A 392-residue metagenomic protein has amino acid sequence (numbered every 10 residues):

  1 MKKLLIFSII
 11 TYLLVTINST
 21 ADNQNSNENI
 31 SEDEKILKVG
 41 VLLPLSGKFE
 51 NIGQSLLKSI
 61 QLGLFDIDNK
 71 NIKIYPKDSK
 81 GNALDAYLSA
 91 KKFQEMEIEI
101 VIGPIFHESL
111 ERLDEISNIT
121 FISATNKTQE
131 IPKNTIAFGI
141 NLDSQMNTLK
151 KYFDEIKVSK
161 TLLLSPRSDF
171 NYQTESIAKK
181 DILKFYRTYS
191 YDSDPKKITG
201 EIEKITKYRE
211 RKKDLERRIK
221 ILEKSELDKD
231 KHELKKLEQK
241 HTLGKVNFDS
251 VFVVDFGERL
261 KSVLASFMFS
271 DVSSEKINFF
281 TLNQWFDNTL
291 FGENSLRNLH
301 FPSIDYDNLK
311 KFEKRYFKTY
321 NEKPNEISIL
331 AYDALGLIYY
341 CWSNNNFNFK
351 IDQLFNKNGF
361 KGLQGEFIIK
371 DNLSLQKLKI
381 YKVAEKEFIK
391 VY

Functional and structural regions predicted by a protein language model:
L4-Y392: Extracytosolic ligand-binding ectodomains
